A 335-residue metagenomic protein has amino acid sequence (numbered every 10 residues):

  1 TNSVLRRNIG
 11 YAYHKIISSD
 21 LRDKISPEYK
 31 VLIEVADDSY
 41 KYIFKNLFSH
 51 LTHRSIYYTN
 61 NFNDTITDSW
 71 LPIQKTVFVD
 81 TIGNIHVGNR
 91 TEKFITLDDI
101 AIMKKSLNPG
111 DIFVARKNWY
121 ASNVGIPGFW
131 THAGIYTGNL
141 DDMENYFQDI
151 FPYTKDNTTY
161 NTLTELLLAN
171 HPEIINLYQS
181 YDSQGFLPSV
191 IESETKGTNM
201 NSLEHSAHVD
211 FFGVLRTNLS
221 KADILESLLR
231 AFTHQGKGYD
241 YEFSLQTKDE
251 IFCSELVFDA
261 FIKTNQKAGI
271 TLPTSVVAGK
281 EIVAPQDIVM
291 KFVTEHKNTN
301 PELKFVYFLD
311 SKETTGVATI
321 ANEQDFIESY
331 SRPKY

Functional and structural regions predicted by a protein language model:
T1-Y335: Cysteine-nucleophile amide-bond enzymes
